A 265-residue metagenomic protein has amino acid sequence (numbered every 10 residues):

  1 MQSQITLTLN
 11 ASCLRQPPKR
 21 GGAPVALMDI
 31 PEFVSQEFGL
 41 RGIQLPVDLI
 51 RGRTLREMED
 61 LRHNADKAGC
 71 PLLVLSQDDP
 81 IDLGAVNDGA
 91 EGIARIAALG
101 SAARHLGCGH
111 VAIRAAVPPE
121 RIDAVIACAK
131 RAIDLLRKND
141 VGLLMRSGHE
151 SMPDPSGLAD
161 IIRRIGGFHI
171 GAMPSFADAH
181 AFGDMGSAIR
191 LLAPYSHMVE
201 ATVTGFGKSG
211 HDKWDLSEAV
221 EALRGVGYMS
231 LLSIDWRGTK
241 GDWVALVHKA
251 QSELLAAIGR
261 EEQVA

Functional and structural regions predicted by a protein language model:
M1-G39, D66, M152-I170, P174-A265: Histidine-acidic metal/acid-base catalytic patches
Q2-S3, E32, N64-Q77, I81-P174 (+4 more regions): Active-site acidic/histidine proton-transfer and metal-coordination neighborhood in alpha/beta enzyme cores
A11, F38-V47, V74-D79: Short, conserved active-site loops that position catalytic residues or coordinate cofactors/metal ions across diverse
G21, R51-G52, A90, D123 (+1 more regions): Residue-level marker of alpha-helix boundaries and capping positions
A26-D48, A102-G109: Catalytic domains of carbohydrate-active enzymes, especially glycoside hydrolases
R41-H63, A115-E120: Glycine-rich, proline-tolerant flexible connector loops at the mouths of alpha/beta enzymes
L49-I50, P80, P118, S151 (+2 more regions): Positions that flank functional sites
E57-K67, A127-K138, A188-L191, E218-L223: Catalytic-core regions built around general acid/base machinery
